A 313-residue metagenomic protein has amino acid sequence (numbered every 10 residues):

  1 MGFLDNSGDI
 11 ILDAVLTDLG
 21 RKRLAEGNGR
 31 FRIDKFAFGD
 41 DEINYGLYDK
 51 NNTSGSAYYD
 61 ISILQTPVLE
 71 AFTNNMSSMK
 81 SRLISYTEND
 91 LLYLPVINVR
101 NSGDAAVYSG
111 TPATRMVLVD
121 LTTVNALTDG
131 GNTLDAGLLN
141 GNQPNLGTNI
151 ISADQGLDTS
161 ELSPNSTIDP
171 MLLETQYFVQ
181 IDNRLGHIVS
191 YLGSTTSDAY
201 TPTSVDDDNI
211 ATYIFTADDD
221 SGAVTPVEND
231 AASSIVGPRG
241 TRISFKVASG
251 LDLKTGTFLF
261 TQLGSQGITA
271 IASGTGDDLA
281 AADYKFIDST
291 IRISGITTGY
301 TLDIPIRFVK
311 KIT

Functional and structural regions predicted by a protein language model:
M1-N28, K311-T313: Short, intrinsically disordered N-terminal pre-domain segments
L4, N28-R30, D169, V205: Alpha-helical protein-protein interaction elements
D18-E88: N-terminal assembly/attachment segments of tailed bacteriophage virion structural proteins
K80-T313: Long, compositionally biased low-complexity segments
